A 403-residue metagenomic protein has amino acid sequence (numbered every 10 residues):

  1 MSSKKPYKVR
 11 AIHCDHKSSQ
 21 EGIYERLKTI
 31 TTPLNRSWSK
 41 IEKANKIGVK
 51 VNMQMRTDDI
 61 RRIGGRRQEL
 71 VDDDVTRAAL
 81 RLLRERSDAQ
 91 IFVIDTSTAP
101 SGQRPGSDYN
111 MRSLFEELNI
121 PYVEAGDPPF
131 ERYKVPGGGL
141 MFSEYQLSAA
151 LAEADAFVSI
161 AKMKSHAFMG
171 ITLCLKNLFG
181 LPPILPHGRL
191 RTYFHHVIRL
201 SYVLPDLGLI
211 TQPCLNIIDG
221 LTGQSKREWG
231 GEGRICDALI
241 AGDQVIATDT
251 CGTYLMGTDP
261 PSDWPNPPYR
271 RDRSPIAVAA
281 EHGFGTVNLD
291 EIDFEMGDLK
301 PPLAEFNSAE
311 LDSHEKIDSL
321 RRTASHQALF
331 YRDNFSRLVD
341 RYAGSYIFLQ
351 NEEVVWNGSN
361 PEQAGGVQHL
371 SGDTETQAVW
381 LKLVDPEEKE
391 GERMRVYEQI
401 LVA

Functional and structural regions predicted by a protein language model:
M1-A343, G372-A403: N-terminal and secondary-structure boundary signal
N351-E352: Residue-level detection of beta-strand-connecting loop/turn positions
S359-A378: A short, charged, amphipathic alpha-helix used as a generic interaction element across diverse proteins
